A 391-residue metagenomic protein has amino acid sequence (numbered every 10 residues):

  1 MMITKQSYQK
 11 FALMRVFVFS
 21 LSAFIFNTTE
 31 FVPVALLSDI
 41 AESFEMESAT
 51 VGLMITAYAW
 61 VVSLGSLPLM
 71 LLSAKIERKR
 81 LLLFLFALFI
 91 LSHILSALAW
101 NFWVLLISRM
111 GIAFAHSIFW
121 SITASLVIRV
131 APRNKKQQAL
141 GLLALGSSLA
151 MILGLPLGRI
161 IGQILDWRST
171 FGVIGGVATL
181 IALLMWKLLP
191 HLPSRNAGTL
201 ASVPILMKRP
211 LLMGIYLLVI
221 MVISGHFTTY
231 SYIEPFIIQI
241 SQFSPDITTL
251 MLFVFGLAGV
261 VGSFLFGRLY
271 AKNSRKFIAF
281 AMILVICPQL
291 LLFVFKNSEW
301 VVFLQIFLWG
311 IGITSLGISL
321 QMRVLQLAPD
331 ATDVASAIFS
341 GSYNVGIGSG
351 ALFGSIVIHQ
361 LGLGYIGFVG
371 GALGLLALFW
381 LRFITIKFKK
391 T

Functional and structural regions predicted by a protein language model:
R15-V51, S66-L69, T229-E234: Extracytoplasmic
E45, E77, L98-V104, A115 (+2 more regions): Helix-breaking motifs and short loop linkers at transmembrane-helix boundaries and internal kinks in secondary membrane
L64-W103: Conserved MFS/SLC helix-loop-helix module at the cytosolic interface between two early adjacent transmembrane helices
S66-E77, G262-S274, I358: Helix-to-loop junctions at the C-terminal end of transmembrane segments in multipass secondary transporters
S92-L95, W103-G111, W300-L308: Paired small-residue
V104, R133-Q138, L142-L189, Y232 (+1 more regions): Helix-loop-helix hairpin linking two adjacent transmembrane segments in secondary transporters
S108-G146: Cytoplasmic helix-loop-helix junction between adjacent transmembrane helices in 12-TM secondary transporters
K276-L320: C-terminal transmembrane helical hairpin of 12-TM major facilitator-type secondary transporters
